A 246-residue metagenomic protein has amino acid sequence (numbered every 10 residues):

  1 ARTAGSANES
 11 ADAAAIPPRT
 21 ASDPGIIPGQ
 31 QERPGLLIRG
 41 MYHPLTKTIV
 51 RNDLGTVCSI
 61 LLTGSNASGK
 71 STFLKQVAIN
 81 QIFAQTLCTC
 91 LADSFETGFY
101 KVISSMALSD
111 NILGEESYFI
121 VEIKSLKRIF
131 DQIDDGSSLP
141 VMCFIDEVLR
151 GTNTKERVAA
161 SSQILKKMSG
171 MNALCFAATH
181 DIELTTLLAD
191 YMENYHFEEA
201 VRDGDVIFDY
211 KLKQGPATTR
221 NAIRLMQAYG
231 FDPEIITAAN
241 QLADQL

Functional and structural regions predicted by a protein language model:
R2-D12, P17-L246: ATPase nucleotide-binding head domains, primarily ABC-like/P-loop NTPase cores
